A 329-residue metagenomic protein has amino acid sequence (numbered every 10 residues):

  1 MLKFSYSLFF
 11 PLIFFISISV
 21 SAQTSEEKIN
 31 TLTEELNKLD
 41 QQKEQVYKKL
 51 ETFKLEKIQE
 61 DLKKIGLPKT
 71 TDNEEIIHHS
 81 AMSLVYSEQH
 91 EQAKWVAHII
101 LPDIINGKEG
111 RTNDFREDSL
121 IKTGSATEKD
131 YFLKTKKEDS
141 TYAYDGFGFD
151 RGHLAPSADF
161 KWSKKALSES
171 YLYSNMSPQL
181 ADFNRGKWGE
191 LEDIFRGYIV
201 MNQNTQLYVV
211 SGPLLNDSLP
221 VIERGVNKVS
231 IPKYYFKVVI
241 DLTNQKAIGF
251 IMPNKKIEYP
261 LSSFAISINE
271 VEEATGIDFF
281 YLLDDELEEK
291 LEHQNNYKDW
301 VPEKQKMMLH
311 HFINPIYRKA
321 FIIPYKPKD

Functional and structural regions predicted by a protein language model:
M1-F9: Bacterial N-terminal signal peptides that target proteins for export
L8-S17: Bacterial N-terminal signal peptides
I18-A22: Sec/Tat signal peptide C-region and signal peptidase I cleavage site
Q23-D329: Domain-level detector for secreted/extracellular nuclease and nuclease-toxin modules, and for the ENPP-like C-terminal
